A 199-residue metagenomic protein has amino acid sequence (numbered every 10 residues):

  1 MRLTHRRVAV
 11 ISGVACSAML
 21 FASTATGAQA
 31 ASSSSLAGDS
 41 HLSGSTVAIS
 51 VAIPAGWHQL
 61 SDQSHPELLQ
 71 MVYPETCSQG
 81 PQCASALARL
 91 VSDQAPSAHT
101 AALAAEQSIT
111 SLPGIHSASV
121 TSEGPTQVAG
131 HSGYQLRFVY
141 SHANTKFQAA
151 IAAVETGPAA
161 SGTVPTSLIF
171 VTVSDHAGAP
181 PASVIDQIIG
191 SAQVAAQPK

Functional and structural regions predicted by a protein language model:
M1-C16: N-terminal export and membrane-targeting signals
F21-D39: C-terminal region of N-terminal signal peptides and the immediate post-cleavage residues of exported proteins
H41-T100: Secretory pathway targeting signatures of secreted, lumenal, and periplasmic proteins
P54, H99-E106, A182-I189: Extracytoplasmic/secreted envelope proteins and their assembly/folding machinery, especially bacterial periplasmic
W57, S167-K199: Surface-exposed amphipathic alpha-helical segments
L60, A105-I115, I188-S191, A195: Structured segments of extracytoplasmic/periplasmic soluble domains in secreted or envelope-associated proteins
L103-E155: Signature of long, low-cysteine stretches enriched in small and polar/charged residues
Q148-S174: A short, surface-exposed beta-strand/turn
